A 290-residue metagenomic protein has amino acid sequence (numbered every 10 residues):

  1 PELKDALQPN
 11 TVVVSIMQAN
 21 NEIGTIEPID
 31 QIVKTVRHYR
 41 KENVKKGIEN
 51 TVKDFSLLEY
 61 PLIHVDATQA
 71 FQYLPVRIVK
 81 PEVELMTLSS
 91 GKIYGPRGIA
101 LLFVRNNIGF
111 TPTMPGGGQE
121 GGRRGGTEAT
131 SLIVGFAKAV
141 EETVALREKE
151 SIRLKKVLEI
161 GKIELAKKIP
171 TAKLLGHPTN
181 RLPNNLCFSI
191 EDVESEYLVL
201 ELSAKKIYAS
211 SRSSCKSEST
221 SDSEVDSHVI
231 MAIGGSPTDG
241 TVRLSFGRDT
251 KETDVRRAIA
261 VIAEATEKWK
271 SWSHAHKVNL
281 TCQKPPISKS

Functional and structural regions predicted by a protein language model:
P1-S290: Pyridoxal 5′-phosphate
